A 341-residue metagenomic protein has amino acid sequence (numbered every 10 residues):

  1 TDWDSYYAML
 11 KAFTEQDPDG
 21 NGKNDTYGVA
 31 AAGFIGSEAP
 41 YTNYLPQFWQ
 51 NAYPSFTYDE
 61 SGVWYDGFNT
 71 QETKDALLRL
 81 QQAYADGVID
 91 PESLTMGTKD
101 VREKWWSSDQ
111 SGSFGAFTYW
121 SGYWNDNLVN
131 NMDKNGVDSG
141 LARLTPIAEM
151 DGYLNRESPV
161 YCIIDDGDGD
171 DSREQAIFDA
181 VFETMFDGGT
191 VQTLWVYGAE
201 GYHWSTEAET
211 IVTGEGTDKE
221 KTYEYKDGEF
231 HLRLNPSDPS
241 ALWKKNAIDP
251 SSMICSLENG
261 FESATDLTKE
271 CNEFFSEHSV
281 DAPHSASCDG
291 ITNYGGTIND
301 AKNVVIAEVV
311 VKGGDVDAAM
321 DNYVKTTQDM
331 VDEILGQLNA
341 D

Functional and structural regions predicted by a protein language model:
T1-D341: Extracytoplasmic/secretory soluble proteins
